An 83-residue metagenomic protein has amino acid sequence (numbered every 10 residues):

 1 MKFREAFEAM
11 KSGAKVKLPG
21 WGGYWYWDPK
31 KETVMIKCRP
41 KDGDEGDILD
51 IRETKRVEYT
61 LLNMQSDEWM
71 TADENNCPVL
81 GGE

Functional and structural regions predicted by a protein language model:
M1-M10: Surface-exposed ligand/attachment interfaces on beta-rich extracellular proteins
W21, R39, E74: Surface loops and adjacent helix of pleckstrin homology
G23-P29: Broad, structure-driven detector of short, well-ordered beta-strand segments within folded domains
P29-L62: Acidic, low-complexity, intrinsically disordered interaction modules
L49-E83: Short, compact, well-ordered microdomains
